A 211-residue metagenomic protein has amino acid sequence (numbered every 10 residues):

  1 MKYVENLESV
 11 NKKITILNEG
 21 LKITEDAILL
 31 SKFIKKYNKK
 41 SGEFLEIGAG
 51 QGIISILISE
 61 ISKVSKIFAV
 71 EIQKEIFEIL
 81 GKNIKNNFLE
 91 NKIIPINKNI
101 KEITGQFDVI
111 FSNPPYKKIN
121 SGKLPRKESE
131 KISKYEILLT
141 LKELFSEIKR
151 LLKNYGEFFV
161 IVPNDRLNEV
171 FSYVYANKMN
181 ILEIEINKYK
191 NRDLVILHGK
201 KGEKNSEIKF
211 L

Functional and structural regions predicted by a protein language model:
K2-G42, A49-E60, H198, E207-F210: SAM-dependent Rossmann-like transferase core, predominantly class I methyltransferases with a strong bias toward
V10, D108, R192-V195: A generic structural signal for well-ordered coil/turn residues at beta-strand boundaries that shape enzyme active-site
K13, K66, K92-I94, N180-E183: Conserved beta-strand segments of alpha/beta enzyme cores
T15, E19, I23, L138-R192 (+1 more regions): Conserved Class I SAM-dependent methyltransferase catalytic core
L30, N113, L144, G199: Residue-level signal for inorganic ion chemistry
K32-T104, V109-S112, K117-K123: Conserved SAM/SAH cofactor-binding pocket of Class I
P114-E143: Mobile active-site "lid"/loop adjacent to the S-adenosyl-L-methionine
K188-L211: SAM/dcSAM-binding transferase cores
